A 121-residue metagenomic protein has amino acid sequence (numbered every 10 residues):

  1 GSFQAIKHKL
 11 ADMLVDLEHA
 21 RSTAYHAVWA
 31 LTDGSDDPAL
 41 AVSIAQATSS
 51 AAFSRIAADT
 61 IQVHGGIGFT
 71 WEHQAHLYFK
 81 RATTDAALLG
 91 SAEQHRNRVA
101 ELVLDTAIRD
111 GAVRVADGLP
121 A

Functional and structural regions predicted by a protein language model:
G1-A121: Alpha-helical interface subdomain recognition
